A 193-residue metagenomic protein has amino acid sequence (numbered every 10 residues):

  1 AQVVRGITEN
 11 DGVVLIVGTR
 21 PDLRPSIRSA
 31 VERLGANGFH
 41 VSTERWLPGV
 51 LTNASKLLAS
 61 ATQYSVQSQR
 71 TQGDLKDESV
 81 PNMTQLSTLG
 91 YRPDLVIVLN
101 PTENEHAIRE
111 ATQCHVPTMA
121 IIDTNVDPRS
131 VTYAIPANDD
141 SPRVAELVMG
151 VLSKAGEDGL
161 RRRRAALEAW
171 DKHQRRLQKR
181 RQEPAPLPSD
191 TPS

Functional and structural regions predicted by a protein language model:
A1-E168: Ribosome large-subunit tunnel/peptidyl-transferase-proximal elements
D158-S193: Internal, active-site/partner-interface "lid" segment
